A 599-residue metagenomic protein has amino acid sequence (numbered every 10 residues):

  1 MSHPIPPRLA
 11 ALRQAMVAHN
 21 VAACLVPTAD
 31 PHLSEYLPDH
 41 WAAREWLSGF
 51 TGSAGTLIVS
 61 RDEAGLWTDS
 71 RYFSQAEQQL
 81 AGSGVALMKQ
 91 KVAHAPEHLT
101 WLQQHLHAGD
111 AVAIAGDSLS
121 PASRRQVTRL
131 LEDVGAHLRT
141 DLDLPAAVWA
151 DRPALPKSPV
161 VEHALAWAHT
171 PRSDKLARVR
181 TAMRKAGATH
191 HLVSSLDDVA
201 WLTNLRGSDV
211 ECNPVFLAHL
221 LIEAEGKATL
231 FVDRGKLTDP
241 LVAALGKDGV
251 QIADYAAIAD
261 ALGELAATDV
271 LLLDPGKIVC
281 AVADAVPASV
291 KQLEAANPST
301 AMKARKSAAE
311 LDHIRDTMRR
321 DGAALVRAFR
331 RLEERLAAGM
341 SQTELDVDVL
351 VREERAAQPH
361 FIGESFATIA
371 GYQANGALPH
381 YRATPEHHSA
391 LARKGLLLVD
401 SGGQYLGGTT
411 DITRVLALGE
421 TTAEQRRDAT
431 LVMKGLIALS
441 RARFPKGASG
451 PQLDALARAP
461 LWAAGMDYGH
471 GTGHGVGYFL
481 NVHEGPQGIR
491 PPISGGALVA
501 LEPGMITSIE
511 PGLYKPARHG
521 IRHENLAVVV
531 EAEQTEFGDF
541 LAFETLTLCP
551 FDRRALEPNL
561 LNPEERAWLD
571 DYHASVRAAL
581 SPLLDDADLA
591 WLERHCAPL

Functional and structural regions predicted by a protein language model:
M1-L599: Active-site neighborhoods and metal-handling regions in enzymes and metal-associated proteins
